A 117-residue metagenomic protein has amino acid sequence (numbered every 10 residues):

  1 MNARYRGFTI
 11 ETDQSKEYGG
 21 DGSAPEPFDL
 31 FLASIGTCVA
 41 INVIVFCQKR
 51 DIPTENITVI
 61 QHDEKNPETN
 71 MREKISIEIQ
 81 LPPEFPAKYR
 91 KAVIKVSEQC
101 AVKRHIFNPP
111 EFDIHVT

Functional and structural regions predicted by a protein language model:
M1-A33, I44-T117: Extended beta-strand/beta-hairpin segments
I41: Short glycine/serine/threonine-rich phosphate/pyrophosphate-binding segments that cradle anionic phosphate groups
